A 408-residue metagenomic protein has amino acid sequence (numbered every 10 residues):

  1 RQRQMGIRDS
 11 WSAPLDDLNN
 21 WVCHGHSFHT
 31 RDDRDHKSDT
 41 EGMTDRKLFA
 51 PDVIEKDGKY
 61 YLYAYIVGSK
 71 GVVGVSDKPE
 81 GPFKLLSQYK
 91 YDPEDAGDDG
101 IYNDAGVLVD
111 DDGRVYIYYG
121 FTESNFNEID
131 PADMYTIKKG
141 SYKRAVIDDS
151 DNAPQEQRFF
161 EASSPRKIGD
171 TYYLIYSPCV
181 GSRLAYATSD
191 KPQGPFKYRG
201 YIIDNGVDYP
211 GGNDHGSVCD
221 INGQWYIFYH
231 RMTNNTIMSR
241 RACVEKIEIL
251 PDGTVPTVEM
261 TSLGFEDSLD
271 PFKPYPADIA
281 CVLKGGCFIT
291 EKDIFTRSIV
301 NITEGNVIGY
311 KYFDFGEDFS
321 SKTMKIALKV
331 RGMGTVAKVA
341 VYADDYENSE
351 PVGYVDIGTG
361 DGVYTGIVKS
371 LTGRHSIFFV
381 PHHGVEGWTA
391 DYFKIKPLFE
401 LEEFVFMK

Functional and structural regions predicted by a protein language model:
Q2-I7: Short, small-residue-biased leader/transition segments that mark boundaries at the very start of proteins
W11-N19, G74-G81, N127-K138, Y186-P195 (+1 more regions): Short loop/turn segments immediately following beta-strands, especially the blade-tip and inter-blade linker loops
D16-K59, I66: Blade-loop segments of beta-propeller domains
G25-M43, Y89-D98, Y142-E156, Y201-D208 (+1 more regions): Surface-exposed loop and turn segments in beta-propeller and other repeat-based domains that flank or scaffold
T44-E55, E94-V115, N152-D170, Y209-Q224: Beta-rich, blade/repeat-based domains predominating in secreted/periplasmic proteins but also intracellular
V67-D111: Asp-box/WD-like beta-propeller blade repeats and closely related beta-sheet repeat scaffolds
Q155-R199, G211: Loop/turn-rich, solvent-exposed surfaces of beta-rich toroidal or solenoidal domains
T236, R240-C243, P256-K408: Extracytoplasmic
